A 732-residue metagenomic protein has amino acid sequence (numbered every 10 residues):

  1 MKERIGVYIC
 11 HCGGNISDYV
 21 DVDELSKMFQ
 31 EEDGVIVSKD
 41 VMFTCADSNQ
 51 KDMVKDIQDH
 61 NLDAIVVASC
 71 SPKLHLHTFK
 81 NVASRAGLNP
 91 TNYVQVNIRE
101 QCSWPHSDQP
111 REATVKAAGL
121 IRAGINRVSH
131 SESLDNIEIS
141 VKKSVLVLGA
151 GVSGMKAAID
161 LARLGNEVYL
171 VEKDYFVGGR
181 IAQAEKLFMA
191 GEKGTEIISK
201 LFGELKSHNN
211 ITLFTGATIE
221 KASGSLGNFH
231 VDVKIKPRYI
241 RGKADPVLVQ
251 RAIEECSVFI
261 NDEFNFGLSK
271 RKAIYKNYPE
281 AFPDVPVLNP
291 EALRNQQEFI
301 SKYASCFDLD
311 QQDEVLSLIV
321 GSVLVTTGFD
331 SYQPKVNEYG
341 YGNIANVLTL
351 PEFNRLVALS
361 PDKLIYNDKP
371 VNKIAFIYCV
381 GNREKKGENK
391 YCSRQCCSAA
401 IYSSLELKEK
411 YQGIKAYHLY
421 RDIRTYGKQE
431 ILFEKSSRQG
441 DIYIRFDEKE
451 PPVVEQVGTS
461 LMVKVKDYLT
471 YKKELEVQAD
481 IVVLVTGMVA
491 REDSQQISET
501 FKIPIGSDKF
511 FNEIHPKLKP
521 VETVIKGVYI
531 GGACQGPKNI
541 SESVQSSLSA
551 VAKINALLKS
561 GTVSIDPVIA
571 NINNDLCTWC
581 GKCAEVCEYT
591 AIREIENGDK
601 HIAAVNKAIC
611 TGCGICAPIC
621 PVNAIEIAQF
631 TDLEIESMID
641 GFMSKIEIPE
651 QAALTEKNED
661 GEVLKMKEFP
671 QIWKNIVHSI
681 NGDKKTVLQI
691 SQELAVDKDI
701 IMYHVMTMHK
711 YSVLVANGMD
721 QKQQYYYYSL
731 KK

Functional and structural regions predicted by a protein language model:
M1-I648: Residues forming the flavin
I595-E596, V715-M719: Beta-hairpin "wing" of winged helix-turn-helix
E650-N675, K722-Q724: Short alpha-helical segments that sit at the start of domains
H678-I680: Short alpha-helical segment immediately N-terminal to, or the first helix within, an HTH/HTH-like DNA-binding domain
G682-L694: Short acidic, hydrophobic short linear motifs in intrinsically disordered regions
V696-T707: Short amphipathic alpha-helical interaction segments
T707-A716: Short, solvent-exposed alpha-helical "recognition" segments
Q721-K732: Intrinsically disordered, low-complexity basic tails/linkers immediately adjacent to helix-turn-helix/homeobox/MYB/SANT
